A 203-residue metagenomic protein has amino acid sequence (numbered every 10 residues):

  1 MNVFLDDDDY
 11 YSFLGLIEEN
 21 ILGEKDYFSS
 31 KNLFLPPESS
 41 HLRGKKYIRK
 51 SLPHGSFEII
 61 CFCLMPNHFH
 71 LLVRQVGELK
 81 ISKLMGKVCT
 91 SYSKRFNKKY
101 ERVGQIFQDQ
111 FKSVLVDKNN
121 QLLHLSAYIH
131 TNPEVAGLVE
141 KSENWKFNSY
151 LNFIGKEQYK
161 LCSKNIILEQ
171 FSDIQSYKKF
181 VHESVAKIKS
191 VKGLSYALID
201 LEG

Functional and structural regions predicted by a protein language model:
M1-L161, I166-G203: Short catalytic/metal-binding and nucleic-acid-binding patches
